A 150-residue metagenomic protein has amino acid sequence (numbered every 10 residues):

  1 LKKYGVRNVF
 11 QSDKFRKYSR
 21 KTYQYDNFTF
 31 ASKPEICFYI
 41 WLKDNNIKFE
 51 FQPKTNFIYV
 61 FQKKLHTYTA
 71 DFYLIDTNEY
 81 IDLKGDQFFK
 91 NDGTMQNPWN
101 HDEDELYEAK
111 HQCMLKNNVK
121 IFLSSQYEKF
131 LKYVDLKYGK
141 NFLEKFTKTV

Functional and structural regions predicted by a protein language model:
K2-V150: Nucleic-acid endo/exonuclease domains
